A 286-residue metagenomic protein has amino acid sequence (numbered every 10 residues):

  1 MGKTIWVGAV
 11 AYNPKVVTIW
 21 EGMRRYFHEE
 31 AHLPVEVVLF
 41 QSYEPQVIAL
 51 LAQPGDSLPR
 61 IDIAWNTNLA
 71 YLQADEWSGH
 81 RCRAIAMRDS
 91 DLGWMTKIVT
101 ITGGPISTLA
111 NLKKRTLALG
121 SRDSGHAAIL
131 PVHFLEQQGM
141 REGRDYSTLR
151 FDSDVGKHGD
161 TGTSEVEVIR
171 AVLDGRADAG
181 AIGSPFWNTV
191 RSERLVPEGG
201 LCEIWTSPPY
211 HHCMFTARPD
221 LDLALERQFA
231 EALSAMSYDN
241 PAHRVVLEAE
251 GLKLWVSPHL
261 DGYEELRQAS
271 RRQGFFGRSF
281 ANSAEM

Functional and structural regions predicted by a protein language model:
M1-L72: Extracytoplasmic small-molecule ligand-binding "clamshell" domains of the periplasmic binding protein/Venus flytrap
K3-A9, P14-G22, A217, L221-M286: An extracytoplasmic/periplasmic, membrane-proximal ligand-sensing/linker region
G8-A11, M95-I106, Y210-A224: A bilobed periplasmic-binding-protein/Venus flytrap-type ligand-binding module shared by bacterial periplasmic
A52-N66, R115-L117, E167-I182: Alpha-to-beta junction loops
H80-S90: A structural signal for short loop-to-beta-strand junctions that line the ligand-binding cleft of periplasmic/secreted
S90-K97, R122-E136: Extracytoplasmic ligand-binding site segments that recognize negatively charged/polar headgroups
T100-L117, S121-R122, E142-R144: Flexible hinge/capping segments at coil-to-helix
A128-D222: Pocket-lining segment of extracytoplasmic ligand-binding domains
